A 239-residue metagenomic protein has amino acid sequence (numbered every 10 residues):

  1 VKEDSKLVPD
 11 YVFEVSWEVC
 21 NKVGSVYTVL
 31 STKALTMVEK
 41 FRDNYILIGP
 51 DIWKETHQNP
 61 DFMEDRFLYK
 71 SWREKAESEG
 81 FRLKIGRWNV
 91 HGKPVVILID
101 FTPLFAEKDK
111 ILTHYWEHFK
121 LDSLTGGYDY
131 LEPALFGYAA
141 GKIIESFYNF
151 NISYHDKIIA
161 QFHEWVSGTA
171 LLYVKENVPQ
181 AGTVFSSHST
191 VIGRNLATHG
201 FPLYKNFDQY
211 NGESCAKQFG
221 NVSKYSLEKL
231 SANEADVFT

Functional and structural regions predicted by a protein language model:
V1-T239: Catalytic cores of nucleotide-sugar-dependent glycosyltransferases that transfer UDP/GDP/TDP-activated
